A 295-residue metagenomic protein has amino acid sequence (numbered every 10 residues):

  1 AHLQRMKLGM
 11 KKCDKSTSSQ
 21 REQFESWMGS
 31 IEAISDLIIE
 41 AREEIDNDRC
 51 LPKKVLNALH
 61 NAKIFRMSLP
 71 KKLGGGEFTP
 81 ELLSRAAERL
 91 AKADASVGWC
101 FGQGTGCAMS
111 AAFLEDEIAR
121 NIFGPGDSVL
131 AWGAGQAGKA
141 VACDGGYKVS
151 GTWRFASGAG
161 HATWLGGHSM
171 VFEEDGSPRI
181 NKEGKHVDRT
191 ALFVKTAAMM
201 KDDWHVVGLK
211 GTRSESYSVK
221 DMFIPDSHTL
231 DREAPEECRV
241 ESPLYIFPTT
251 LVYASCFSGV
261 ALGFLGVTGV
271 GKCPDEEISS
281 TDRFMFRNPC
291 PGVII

Functional and structural regions predicted by a protein language model:
H2-Q4: Low-complexity, intrinsically disordered or signal/transmembrane-proximal segments
K7-S68, G75-R85, S255-I295: Alpha-helical interface subdomain recognition
N61-G124: Internal helix-loop-helix
S128-A131, V206-K210: Short Gly/Pro-enriched turn/cap motifs at secondary-structure boundaries
G138-V141: A structural signal for short hydrophobic beta-strand segments in well-ordered beta-sheet cores
D144-S150, W164, S214: A generic structural signal for beta-strand entry/edge sites
T152-A197: DPxDG-like acidic metal-binding loop motif
V207-I294: Glycine-rich beta->alpha junctions and the first turn(s) of the following alpha-helix
